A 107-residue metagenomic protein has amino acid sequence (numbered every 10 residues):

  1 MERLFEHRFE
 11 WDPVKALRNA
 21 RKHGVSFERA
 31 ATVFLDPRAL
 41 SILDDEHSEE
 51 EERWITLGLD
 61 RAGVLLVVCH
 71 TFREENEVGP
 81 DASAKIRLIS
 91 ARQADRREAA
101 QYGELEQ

Functional and structural regions predicted by a protein language model:
M1-Q107: Ribonuclease/tRNase effector modules and their secretory precursors
